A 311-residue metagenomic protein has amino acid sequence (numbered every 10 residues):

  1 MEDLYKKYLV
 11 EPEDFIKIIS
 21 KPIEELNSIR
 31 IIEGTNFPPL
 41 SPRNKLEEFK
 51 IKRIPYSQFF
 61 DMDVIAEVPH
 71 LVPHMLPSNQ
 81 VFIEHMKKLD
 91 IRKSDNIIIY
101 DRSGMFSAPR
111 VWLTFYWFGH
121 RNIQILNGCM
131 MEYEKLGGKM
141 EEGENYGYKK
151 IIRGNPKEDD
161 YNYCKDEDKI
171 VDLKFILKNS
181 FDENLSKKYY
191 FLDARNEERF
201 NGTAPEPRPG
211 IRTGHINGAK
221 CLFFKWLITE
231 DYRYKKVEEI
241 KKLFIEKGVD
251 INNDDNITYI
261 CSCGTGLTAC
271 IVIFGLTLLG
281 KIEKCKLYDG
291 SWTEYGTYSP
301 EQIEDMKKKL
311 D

Functional and structural regions predicted by a protein language model:
M1-D311: Cytosolic catalytic domains that perform sulfur/thiol-centered chemistry
